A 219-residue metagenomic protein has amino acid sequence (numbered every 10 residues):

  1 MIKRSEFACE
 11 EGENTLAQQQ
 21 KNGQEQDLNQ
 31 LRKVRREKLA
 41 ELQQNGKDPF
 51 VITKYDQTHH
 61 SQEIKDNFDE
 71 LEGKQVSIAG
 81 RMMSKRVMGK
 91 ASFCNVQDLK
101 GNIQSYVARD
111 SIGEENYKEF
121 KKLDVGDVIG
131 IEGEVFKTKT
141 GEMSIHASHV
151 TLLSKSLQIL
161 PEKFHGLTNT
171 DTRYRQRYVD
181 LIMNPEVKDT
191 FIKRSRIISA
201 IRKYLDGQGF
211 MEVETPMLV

Functional and structural regions predicted by a protein language model:
I2-V219: Class II aminoacyl-tRNA synthetase catalytic cores and aaRS-like
